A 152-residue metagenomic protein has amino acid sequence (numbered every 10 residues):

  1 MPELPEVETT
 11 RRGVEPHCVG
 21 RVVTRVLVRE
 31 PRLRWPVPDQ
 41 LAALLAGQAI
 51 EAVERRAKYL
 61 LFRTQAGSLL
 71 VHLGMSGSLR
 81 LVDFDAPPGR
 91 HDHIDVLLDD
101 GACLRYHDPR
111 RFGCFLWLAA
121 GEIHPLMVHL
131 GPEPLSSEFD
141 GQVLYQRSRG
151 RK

Functional and structural regions predicted by a protein language model:
M1-Q65, L97, Q146: Extended, highly charged segments
L69-K152: Phosphate/anion-contacting hairpin/loop surfaces
